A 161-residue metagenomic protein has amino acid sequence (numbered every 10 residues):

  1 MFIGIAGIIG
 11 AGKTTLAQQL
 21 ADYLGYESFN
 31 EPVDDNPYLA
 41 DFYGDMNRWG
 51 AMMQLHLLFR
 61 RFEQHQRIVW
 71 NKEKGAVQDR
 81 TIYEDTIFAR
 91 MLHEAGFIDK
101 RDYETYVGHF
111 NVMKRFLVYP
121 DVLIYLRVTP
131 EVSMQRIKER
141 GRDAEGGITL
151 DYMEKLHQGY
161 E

Functional and structural regions predicted by a protein language model:
M1-F2, E73: Pre-Walker A (Motif I) flank of P-loop NTPase domains
I5: Hydrophobic anchor at the beta1->P-loop junction of P-loop NTPases
I8: P-loop (Walker A) phosphate-binding loop of NTP-binding proteins
K13: Conserved lysine of the Walker
D22-R61: Conserved substrate/cofactor phosphate-moiety recognition/catalytic segment in nucleotide-dependent phosphotransferases
W49-V118: Glycine-rich phosphate-binding loop used to anchor ATP phosphates in small-molecule kinases, encompassing both
I87-G159: A glycine- and Lys/Arg-enriched "phosphate-lid" helix/loop adjacent to the NTP-binding pocket of small-molecule kinases
